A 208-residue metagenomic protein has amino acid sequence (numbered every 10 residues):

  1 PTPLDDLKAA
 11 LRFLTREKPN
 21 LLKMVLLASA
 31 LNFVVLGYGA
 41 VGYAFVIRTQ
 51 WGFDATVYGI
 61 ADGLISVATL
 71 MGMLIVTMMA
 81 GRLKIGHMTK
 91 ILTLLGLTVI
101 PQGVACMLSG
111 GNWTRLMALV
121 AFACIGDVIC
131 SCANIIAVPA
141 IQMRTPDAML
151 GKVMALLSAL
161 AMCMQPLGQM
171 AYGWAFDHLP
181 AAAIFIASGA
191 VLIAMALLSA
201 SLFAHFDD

Functional and structural regions predicted by a protein language model:
P1-L26: Juxtamembrane intracellular "pre-TM" segments in multi-pass secondary transporters
K8, Y43-D208: C-terminal transmembrane bundle of multi-pass solute transporters/carriers
T15-R16, V35, R48: Residues at helix-coil transition
P19-N20, Y38, K84: Generic structural signal for secondary-structure transition and capping sites
K23-L27, V41, T69: Transmembrane helical elements of multi-pass membrane transporters/channels
K23-V34, L157: Alpha-helical segments in transporter systems
A30-A40, C130, Q165: Conserved extracellular-gate-facing transmembrane-helix segments in secondary transporters
